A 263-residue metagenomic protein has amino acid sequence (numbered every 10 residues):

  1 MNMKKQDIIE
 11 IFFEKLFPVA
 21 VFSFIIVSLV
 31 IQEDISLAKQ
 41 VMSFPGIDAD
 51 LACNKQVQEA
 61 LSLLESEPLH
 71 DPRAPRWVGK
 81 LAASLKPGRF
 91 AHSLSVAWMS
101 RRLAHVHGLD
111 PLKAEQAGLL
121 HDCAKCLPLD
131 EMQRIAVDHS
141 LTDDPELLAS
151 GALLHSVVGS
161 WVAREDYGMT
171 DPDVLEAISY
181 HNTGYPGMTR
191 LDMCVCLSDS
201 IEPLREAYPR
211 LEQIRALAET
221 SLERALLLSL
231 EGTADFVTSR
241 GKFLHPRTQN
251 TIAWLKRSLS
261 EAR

Functional and structural regions predicted by a protein language model:
I25-S28: Short, positively charged and aromatic/hydrophobic N-terminal segments
D34, A38-Q58: N-terminal secretory targeting signals
S62-W77, P128-Q133: Short alpha-helical hairpin
G79-S84, H92, R101, H105-L228: Divalent metal-dependent catalytic cores for phosphoryl transfer on phosphate-bearing substrates
A225-V237: Long, amphipathic alpha-helical surface segments
S239-R263: Charged phosphate-binding loop/patch that engages nucleotide di/tri-phosphates or the phosphate backbone of nucleic
